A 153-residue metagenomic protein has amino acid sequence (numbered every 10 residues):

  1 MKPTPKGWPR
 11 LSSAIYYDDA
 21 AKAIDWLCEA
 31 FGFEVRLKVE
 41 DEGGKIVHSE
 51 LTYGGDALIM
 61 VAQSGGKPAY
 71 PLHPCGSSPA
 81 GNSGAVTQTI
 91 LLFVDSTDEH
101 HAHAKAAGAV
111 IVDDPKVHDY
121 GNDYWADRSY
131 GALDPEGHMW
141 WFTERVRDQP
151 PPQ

Functional and structural regions predicted by a protein language model:
M1-A14, I24-D25, F31-L133, T143-Q153: Vicinal oxygen chelate
Y16-D19: Short, surface-exposed ligand-recognition loops at beta-strand->loop->(often short) alpha-helix junctions that present
E136: Conserved ATPase active-site switch/coordination loops adjacent to the nucleotide-binding site
